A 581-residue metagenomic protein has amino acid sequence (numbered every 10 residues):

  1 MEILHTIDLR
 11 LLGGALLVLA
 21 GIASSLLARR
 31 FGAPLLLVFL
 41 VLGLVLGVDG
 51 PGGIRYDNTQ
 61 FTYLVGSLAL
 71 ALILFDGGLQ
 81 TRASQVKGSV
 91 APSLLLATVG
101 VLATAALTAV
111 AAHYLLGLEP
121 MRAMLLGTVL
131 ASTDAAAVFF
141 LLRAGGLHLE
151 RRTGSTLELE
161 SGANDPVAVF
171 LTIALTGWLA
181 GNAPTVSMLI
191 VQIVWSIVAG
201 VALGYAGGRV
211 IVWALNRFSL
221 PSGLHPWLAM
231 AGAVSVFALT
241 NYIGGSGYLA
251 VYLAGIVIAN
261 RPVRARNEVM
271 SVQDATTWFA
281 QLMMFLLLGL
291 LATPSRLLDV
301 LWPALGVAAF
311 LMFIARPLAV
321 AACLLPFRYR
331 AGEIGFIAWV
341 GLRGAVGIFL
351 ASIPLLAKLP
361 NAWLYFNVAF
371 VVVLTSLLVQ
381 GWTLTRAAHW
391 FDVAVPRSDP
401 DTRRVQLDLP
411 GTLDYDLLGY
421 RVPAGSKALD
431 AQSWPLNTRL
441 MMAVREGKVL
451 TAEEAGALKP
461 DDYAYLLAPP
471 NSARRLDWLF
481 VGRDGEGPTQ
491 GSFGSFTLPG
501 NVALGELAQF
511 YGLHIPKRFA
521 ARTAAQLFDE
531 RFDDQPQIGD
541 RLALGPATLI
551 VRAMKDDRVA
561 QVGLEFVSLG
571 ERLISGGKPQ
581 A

Functional and structural regions predicted by a protein language model:
M1-R397: Transmembrane helical cores of multi-pass secondary ion antiporters/exchangers
A28, Q85-K87, L130, S161 (+12 more regions): Replace "in large, NTP-powered and nucleic-acid-processing enzymes" with "in large, NTP-powered factors and other
R82-A83, R264-A265, P294-S295, V320 (+5 more regions): Short beta-strands and strand-coil junctions in structured, solvent-facing domains, enriched
W302-F310, V371, R386, W390 (+2 more regions): C-terminal structural cap/anchor segments
V368-Q406, K459-G491: Anionic-ligand-binding alpha/beta catalytic cores of soluble enzymes and soluble regulatory domains that recognize
W390-Y463, L467-P470: Non-transmembrane accessory domains of multi-pass membrane transporters/channels
G456, P460, P469-A581: Cytosolic regulatory modules rich in charged/polar residues
